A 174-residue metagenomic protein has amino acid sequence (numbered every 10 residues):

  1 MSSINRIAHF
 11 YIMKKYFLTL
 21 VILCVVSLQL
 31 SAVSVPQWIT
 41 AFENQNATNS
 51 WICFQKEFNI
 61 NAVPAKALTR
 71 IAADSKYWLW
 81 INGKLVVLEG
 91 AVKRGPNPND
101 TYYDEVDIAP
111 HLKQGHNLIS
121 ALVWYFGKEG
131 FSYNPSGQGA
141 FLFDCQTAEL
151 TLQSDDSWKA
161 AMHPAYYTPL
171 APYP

Functional and structural regions predicted by a protein language model:
S2-R6, I12-Y16: Positively charged n-region of N-terminal signal peptides that target proteins for export
Y16-V26: Sec-dependent N-terminal signal peptides
L28-A32: Sec/Tat signal peptide C-region and signal peptidase I cleavage site
S34-N44, S120-P174: An acidic-aromatic loop/edge-strand motif
F42-I52, V92-T101: Extracellular beta-rich ligand/substrate-recognition surface
T48-I60, T101-I108: Short beta-strands within extracellular/lumenal beta-sheet-rich domains
N61, A65-W80, I119-A121: Aromatic-lined ligand-binding clefts that engage carbohydrates, nucleic acids, or primary amines
I81-P135: Beta-strand-rich ligand-recognition modules
